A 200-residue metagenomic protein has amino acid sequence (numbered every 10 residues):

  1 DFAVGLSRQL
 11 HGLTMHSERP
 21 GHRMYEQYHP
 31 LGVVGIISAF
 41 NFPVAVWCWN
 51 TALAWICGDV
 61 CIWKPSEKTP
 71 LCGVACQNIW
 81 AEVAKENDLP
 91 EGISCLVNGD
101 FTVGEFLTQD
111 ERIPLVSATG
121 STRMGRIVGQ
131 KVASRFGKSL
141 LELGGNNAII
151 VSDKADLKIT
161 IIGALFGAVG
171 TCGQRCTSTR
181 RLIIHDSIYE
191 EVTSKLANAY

Functional and structural regions predicted by a protein language model:
D1-T51, E86-L89, I93-V97: N-terminal Rossmann NAD(P)-binding subdomain characteristic of aldehyde/semialdehyde dehydrogenases
L6, I37, D100, T119 (+1 more regions): Conserved residues at the C-terminal ends of beta-strands
R23-M24, C95-P114: A structured beta-alpha segment of the ubiquitous adenosine-cofactor-binding alpha/beta core
Y28, A45-C48, P70, V74 (+3 more regions): Glycine-rich phosphate-binding loop at the start of an alpha helix
F42, K68-L71, F101-V103, T122-R123 (+2 more regions): Short alpha-helical
C48-G104: PLP-dependent aminotransferase-like
E82, Q109, L115, R123-Y200: ALDH superfamily catalytic-core signature
